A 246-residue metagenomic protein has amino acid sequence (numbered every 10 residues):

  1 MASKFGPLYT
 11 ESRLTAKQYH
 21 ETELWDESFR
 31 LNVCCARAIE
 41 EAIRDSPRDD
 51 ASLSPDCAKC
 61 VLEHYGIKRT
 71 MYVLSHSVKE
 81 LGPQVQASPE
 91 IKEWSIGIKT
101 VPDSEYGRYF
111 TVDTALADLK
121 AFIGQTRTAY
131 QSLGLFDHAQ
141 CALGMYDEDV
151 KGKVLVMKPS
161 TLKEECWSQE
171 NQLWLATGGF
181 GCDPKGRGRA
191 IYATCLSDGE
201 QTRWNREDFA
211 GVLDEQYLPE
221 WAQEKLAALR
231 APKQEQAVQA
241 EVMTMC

Functional and structural regions predicted by a protein language model:
M1-C246: Gram-negative host-targeted secretion-system effectors, predominantly Type III and Type IV, recognized via long
